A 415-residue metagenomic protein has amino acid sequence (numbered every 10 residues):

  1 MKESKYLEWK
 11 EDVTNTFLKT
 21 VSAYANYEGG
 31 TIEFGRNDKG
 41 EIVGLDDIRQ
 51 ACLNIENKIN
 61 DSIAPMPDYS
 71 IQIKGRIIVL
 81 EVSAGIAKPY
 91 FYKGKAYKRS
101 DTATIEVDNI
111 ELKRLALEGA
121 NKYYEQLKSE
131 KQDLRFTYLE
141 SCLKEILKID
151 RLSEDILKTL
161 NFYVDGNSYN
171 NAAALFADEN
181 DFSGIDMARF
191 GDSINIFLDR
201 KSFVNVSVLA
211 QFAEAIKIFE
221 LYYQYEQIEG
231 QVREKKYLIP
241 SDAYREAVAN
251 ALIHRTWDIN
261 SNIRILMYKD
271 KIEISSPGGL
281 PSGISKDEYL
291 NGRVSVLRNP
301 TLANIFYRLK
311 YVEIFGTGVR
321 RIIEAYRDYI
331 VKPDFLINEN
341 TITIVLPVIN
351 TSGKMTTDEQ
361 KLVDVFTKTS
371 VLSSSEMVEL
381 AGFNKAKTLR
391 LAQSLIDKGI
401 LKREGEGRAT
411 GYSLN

Functional and structural regions predicted by a protein language model:
M1-I32, R36-K88: Polybasic/polar functional segments that serve as interface/processing modules
S62, M66-E130, D258-N262, E313-G316 (+3 more regions): Intrinsically disordered, low-complexity regulatory tails
D101-S261, L266-G283, D287-V296, G318: Active-site helix-to-loop segments that bind/position phosphate- or nucleotide-bearing substrates and donors across
E288-Y329: ATP phosphate-binding glycine-rich loop and adjacent ATP-lid/helix-beta elements within ATP-binding kinase/ATPase
I349, M355-D358, R403-N415: Short, cationic-aromatic polyanion-contact patches
K354-F383: Short amphipathic alpha-helical interface segments
G382-I396: Short amphipathic alpha-helical interaction segments
